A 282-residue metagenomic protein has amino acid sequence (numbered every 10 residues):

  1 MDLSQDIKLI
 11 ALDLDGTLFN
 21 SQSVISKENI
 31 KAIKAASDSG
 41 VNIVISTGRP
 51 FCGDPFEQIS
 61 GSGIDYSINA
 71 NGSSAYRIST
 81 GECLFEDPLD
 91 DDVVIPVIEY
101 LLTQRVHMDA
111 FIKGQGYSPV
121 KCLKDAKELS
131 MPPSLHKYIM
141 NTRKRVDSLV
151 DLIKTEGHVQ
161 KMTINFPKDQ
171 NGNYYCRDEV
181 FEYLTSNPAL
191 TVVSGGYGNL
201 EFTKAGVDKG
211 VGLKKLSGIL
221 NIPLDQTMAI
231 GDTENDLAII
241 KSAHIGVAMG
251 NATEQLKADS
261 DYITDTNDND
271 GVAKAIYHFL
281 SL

Functional and structural regions predicted by a protein language model:
M1-L12, K31, D38: Non-catalytic pre-domain segments flanking phosphatase-related domains
D2-L9, N20, S26, L200-L282: Mg2+-dependent phosphoryl-transfer enzymes with acidic/Ser/Thr/Gly-rich catalytic loops
Q5-I7, G40, I64, R105 (+2 more regions): A general structural motif
G16, R49, G72, G231-T233: Active-site metal-binding loops of divalent metal-dependent hydrolases
V24-P132: Active-site phosphate-binding/coordination module
G40, R105, P188-A189, H244: Residue-level detector of structured alpha->beta connecting loops
S60-G63, N71, S79, S186-P188 (+2 more regions): Short, structured coil segments at secondary-structure junctions
Y100, F111-I230: Conserved acidic, metal-coordinating active-site core of Asp-based, Mg2+-dependent phosphoryl-transfer enzymes
